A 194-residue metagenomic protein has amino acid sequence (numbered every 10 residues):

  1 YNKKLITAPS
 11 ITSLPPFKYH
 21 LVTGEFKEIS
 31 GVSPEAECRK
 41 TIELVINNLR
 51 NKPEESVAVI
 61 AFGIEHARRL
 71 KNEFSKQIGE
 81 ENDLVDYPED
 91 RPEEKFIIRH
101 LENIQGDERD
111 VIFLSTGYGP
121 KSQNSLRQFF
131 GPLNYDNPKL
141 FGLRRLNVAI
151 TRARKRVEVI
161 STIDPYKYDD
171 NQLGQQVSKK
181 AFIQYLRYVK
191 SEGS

Functional and structural regions predicted by a protein language model:
Y1-T7: ASCE P-loop NTPase helicase motor core
T7-V85, I97: Conserved helicase/translocase motor-coupling segment
T12-Y19, Q123-S194: Helicase C-terminal subdomain and adjacent C-terminal extension
R39-E43, I64, R68, N72 (+6 more regions): Feature representing long, continuous alpha-helical segments
A58-I60, F113-S115, I150, E158: Structural motif
I64-A67, N103-Q105, Y118-K121, R154-K155 (+1 more regions): Conserved nucleotide-binding/hydrolysis micro-motifs of P-loop NTPases
N82-I112, G119: Conserved motor-coupling elements within RecA-like helicase/translocase cores
